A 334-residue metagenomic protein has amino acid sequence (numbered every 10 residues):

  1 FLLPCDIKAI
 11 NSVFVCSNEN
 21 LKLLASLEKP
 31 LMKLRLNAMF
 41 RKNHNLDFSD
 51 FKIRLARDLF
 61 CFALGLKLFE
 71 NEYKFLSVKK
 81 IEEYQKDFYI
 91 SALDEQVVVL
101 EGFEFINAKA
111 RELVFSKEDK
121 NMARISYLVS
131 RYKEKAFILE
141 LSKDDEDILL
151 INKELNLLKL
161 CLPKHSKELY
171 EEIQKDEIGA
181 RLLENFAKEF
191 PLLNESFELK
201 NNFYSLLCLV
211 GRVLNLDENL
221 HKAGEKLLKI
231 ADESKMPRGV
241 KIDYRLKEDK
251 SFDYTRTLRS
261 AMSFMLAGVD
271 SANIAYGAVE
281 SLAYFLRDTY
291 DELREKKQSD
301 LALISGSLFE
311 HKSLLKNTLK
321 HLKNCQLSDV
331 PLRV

Functional and structural regions predicted by a protein language model:
F1-V334: Acidic, glycine-enriched active-site microenvironments
